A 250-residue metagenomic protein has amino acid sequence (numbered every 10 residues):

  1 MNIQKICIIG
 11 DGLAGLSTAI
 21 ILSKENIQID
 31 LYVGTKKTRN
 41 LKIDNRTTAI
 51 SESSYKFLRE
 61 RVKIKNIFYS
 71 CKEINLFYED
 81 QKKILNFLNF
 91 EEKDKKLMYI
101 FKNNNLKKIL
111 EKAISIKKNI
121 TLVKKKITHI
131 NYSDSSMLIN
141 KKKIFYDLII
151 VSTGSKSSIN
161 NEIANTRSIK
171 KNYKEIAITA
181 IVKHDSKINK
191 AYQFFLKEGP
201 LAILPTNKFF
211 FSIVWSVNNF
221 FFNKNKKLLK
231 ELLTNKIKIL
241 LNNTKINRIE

Functional and structural regions predicted by a protein language model:
N2-I6: Extreme N-terminal starter segment of soluble prokaryotic enzymes
C7-I9, I21-R46: Glycine-rich FAD pyrophosphate-binding loop
G15-L16: N-terminal Rossmann-fold NAD(P) dinucleotide-binding loop
L41-L76: N-terminal FAD cofactor-binding segment of flavoenzymes
L58, L110, I203: Residue-level signal for inorganic ion chemistry
Y69-E162, K171-E175: Conserved N-terminal helical subregion
S155-I249: Conserved FAD-binding catalytic core of PHBH/FMO-like flavoproteins
